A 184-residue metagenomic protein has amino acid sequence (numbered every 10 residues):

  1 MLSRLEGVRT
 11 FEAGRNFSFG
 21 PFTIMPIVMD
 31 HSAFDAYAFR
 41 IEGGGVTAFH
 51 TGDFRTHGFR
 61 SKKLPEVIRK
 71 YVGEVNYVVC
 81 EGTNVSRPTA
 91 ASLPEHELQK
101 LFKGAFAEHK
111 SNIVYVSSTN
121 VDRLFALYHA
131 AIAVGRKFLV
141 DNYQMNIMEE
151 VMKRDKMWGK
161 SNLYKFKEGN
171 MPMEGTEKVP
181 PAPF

Functional and structural regions predicted by a protein language model:
M1, V79, K137-N146: Short internal beta-strands
M1-D122, A126, I132-A133, D155: His/Asp/Glu-rich metal-coordinating catalytic cores of metallo-dependent phosphodiesterases/hydrolases acting on
F11-A13, I27, D141, F166-G169: Conserved beta-strand termini and adjacent loop/short-helix elements that scaffold enzyme active sites in alpha/beta
S111-V116, K137-N142, K165: Short hydrophobic beta-strand segments
Y143, I147-F184: A contiguous, basic/glycine-rich beta-loop/short-helix subdomain that forms a polymer-engagement track
